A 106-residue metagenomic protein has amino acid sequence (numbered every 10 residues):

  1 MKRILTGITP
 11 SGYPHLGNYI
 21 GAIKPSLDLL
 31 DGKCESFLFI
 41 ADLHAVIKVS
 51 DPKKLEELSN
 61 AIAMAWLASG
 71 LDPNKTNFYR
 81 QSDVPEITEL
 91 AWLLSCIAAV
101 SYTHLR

Functional and structural regions predicted by a protein language model:
M1-L58, L94: N-terminal catalytic cores of NTP/NDP-binding nucleotidyl/phosphoryl-transfer enzymes
K24, A61, E89: Short Gly/charged-rich anion-binding patches and loops
L43-A45, D83-E86: Short, internal active-site loops enriched in acidic
S59-T76: A glycine-rich helix N-cap at a beta->alpha junction
Y79-R80: Active-site acidic/histidine clusters and adjacent loop/turn architecture that either coordinate catalytic ions
E89-I97: Charged, often glycine-rich, active-site loop that binds/positions anionic groups
V100: Short loop/turn segments at secondary-structure transitions that flank enzyme active sites
T103-H104: Conserved small/polar residues in nucleotide/adenosyl-binding loops
